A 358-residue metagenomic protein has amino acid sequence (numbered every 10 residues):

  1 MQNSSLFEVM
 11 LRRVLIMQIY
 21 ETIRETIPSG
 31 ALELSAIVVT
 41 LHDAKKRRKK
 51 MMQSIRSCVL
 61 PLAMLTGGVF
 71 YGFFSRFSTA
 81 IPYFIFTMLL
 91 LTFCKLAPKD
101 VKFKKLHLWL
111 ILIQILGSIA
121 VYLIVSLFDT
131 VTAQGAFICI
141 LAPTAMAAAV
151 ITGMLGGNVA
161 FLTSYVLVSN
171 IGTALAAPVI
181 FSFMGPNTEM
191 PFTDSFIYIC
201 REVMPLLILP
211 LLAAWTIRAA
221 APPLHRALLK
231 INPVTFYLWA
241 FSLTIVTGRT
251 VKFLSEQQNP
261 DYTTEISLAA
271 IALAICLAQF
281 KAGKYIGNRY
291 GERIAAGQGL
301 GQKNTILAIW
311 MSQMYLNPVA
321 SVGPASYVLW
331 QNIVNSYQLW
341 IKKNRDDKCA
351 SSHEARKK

Functional and structural regions predicted by a protein language model:
N3-L6, R12-R13: N-terminal amphipathic/hydrophobic targeting modules at extreme N-termini, encompassing cleavable Sec/SRP-type signal
E8, E21, A36, D43-A44: Short hydrophobic alpha-helical segments enriched in small aliphatic residues
E8-V9, E33, V39, A355-R356: Low-complexity, intrinsically disordered segments with a bias for serine/threonine
V9, E25-T26: N-terminal start and proteolytic maturation junction detector
R13-I19, L41: N-terminal polybasic/positive-inside topogenic patches
L41-K358: Alpha-helical transmembrane segments of multi-pass small-molecule/ion transporters
